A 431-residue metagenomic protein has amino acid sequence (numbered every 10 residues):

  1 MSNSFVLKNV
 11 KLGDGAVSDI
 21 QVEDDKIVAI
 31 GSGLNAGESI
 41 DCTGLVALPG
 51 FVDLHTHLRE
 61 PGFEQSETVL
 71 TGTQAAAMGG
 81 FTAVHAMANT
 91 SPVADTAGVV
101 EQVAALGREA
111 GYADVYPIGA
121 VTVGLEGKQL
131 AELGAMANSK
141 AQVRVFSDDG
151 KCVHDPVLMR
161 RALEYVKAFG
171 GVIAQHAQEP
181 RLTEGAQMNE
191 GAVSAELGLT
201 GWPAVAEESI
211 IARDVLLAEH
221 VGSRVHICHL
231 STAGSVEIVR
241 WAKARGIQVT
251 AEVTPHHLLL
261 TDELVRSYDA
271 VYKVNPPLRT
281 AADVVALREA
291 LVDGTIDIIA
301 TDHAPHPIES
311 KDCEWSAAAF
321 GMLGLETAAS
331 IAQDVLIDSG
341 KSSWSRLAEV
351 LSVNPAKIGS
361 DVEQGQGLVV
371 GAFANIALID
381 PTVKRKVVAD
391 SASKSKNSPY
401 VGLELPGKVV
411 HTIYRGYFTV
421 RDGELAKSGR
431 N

Functional and structural regions predicted by a protein language model:
M1-G50: Histidine-rich, glycine-flanked metal-binding segment
V10, D25, G44, H55 (+15 more regions): Divalent metal-coordination and catalytic microenvironments
L45-A110: Metal-associated gating/positioning segment near the N- to mid-region
L54-E67, A88-T90, Y116-Q129, G150 (+1 more regions): Active-site mouth loops of central-metabolism enzymes
A105-V121: A glycine-rich helix N-cap at a beta->alpha junction
L130-I299: Histidine/acidic residue-rich metal-binding segments in metalloenzymes
E196-R224, V271, V292, D297-I299 (+1 more regions): His/Asp/Glu-enriched, well-ordered alpha-helical/loop segment that forms or immediately abuts the divalent-metal
E314-A317, V370-N431: C-terminal cap of metal-dependent C-N hydrolases
